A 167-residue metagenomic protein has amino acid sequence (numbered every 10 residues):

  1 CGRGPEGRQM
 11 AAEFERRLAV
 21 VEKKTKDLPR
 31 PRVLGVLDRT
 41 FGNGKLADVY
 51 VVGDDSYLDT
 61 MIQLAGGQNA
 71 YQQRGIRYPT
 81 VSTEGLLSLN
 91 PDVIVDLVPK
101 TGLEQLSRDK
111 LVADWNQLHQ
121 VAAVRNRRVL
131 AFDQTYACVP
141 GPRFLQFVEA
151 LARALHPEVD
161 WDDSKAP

Functional and structural regions predicted by a protein language model:
C1-P167: N-terminal ligand-binding lobe of clamshell/alpha-beta domains
